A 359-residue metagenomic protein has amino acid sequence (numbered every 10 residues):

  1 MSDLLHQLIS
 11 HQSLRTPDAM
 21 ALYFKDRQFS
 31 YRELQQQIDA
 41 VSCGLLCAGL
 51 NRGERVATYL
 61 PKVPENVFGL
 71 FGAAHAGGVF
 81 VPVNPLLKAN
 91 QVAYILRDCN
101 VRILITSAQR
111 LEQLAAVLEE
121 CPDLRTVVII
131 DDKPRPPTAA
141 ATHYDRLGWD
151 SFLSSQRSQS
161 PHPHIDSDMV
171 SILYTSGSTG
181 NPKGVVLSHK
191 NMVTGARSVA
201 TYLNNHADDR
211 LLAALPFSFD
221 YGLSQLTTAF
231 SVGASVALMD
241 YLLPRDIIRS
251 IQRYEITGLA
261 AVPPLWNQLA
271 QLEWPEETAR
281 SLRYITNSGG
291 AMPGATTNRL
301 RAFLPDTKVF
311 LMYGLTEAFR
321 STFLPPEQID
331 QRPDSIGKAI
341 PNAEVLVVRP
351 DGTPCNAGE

Functional and structural regions predicted by a protein language model:
S2, S10, D18-V63, V67-F71 (+2 more regions): Conserved AMP-binding/adenylate-forming core of the ANL superfamily
D18, I129, Y144-L147, Q156-Y174 (+2 more regions): Conserved pre-ATP/AMP-binding loop-to-beta segment of ANL
S30-R32, V170-R197: Conserved AMP-binding A3 loop
Q35-A40, S154, V185-H206, A214: Conserved structural elements of the adenylate-forming
L111-D166: ANL superfamily adenylate-forming
V193-R210, F217-G258, L272: Conserved AMP-binding/adenylation subdomain of ANL enzymes
I256-A261, A270-R332, E344, P354: Gly/Ser/Thr-rich phosphate-binding loop
L346-E359: Conserved beta-loop-beta connector loops within the AMP-binding
